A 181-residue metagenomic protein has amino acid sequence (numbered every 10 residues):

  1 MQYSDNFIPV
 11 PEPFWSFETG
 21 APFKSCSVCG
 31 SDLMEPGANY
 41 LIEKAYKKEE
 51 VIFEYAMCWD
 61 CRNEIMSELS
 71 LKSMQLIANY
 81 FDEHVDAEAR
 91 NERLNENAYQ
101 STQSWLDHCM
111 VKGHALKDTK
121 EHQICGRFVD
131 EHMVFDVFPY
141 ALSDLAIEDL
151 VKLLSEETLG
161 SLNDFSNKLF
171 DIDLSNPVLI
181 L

Functional and structural regions predicted by a protein language model:
Q2-W15, G37-A45, D86-A98, I124-G126: Short Cys/His-rich Zn2+-coordinating modules
G20-I52, K72, Q103-V137: Short recognition patches in nucleic-acid-associated and regulatory proteins
A45-E50, M74-A87, D130-H132, T158-I172: Short amphipathic alpha-helical linker/capping segments at the junctions of internal repeats and modular domains
I52-A78, V134-L162: Short metal-binding segments enriched for Cys and/or His
W59, A87-N91, P139-L142, D171-N176: Short C-terminal domain-edge/linker segments immediately following a structured domain
L69-D107: Surface-exposed beta-loop interaction hotspot
N91-V111, A115-K117, R127-V129, L150-K152 (+3 more regions): Domain-exit/linker segments immediately C-terminal to small folded modules
I180-L181: Short intrinsically disordered terminal tails
